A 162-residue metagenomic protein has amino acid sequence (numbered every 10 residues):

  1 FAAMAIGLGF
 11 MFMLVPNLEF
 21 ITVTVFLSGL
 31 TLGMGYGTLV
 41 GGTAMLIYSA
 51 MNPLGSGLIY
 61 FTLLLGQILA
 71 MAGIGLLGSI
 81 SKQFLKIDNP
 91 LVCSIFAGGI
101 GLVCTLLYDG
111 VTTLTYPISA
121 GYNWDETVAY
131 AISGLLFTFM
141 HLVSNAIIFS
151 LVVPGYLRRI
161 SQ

Functional and structural regions predicted by a protein language model:
F1-T31, G35, L39: Hydrophobic transmembrane alpha-helices
I6-F20, T43-K82: Interfacial aromatic-anchored transmembrane helix boundaries in multi-pass membrane proteins
L14, E19, G57-L65, I80-Q162: Membrane-embedded alpha-helical hairpins and interfacial helices in multi-pass inner-membrane proteins
V23-V25, M45-I47, G155-Y156: Hydrophobic transmembrane alpha-helices of multi-pass, membrane-embedded glycosylation machinery
L32-L39, M51-L58, D109-G110: Juxtamembrane membrane-interface segments at transmembrane alpha-helix termini
V40-L46, P117-I118: A cytosolic-side transmembrane-helix exit/cap motif
